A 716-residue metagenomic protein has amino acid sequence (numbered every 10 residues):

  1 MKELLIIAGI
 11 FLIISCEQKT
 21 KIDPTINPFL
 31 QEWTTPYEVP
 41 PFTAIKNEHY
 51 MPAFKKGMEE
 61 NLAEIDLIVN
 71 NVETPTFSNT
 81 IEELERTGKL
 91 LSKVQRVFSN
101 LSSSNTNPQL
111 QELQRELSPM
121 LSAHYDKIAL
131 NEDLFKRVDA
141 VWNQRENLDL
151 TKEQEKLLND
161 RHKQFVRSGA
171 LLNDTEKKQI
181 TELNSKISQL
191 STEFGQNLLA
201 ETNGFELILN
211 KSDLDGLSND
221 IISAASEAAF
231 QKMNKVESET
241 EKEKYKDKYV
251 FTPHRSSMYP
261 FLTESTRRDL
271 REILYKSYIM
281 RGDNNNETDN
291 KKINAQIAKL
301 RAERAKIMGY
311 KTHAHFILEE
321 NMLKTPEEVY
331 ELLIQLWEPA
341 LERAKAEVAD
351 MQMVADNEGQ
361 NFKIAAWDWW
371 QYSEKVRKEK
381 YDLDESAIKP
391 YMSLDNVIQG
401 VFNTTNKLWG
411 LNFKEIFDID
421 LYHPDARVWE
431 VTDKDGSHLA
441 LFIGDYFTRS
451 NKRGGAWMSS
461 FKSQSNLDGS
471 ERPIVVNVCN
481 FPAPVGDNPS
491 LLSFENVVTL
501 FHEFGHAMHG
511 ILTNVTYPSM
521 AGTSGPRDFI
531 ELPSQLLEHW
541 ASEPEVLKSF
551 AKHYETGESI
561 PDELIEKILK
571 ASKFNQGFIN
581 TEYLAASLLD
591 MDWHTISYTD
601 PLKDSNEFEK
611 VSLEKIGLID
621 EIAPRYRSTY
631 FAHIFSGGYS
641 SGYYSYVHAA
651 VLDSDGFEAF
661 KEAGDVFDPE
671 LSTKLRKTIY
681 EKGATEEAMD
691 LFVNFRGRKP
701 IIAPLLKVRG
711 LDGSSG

Functional and structural regions predicted by a protein language model:
M1-I7: Sec-dependent signal peptide recognition, specifically the positively charged N-region followed immediately by
I14-S15: C-terminal motif of bacterial Sec signal peptides marking the signal peptidase cleavage site
K21-H49, K56, K248-V250, E379 (+10 more regions): C-terminal, non-catalytic "cap/extension" segments appended to globular domains
K21-N234, F660: N-terminal helix-rich structural modules
T34-H49, F98-L117, D139-E182, V250-K292 (+6 more regions): Short His/Asp/Glu-rich catalytic/ion-coordination signatures at enzyme active sites or charged loops
E59, A63, L67-T74, L90-N107 (+23 more regions): Intrinsically disordered or highly flexible coil/loop and linker segments, enriched in small and charged/polar residues
E153, L157, Q189, Q196 (+8 more regions): Active-site-proximal, well-structured secondary-structure segments within enzyme catalytic domains
P482-F501: Short pre-active-site segment immediately N-terminal to the catalytic Zn-binding motif
